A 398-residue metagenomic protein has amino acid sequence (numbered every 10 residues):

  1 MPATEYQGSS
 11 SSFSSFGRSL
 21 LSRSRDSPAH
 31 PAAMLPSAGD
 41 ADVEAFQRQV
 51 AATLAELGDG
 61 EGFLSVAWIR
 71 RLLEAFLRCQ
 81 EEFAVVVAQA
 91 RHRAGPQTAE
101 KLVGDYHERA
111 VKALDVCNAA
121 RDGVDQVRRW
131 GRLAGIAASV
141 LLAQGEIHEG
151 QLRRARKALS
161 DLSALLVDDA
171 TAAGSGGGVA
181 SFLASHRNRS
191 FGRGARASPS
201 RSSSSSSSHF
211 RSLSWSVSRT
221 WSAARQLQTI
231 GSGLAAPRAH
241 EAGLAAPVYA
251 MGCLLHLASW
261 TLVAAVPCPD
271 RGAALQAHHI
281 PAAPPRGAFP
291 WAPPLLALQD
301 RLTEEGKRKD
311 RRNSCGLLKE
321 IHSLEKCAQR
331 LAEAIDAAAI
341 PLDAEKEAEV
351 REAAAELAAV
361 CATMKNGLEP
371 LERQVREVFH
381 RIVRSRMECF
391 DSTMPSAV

Functional and structural regions predicted by a protein language model:
M1-T98, L102-D105, R109-K112, R154 (+5 more regions): Plant low-complexity, Ser/Thr/Pro-rich intrinsically disordered segments, especially N-terminal targeting/trafficking
P2-Y6, S19, S24-A33, A45 (+1 more regions): Extended, alpha-helical interaction "stalks"
Q7, Q47-Q49, Q80, Q89 (+9 more regions): Residue-identity detector for glutamine
A38, D42, E61-A75, A94-A119 (+8 more regions): Non-transmembrane, amphipathic alpha-helical segments
A51, A55-G58, L77, E81 (+14 more regions): Alpha-helical repeat scaffolds in large eukaryotic proteins
A75, C79-Q89, V116, W130-L133 (+3 more regions): Amphipathic, well-ordered alpha-helical segments in soluble domains
V87, R128, G135-A138, L142-G145 (+7 more regions): Coiled-coil heptad-register positions
Y106-G174: Alpha-helical bundle protein-protein interaction modules that mediate dimerization/oligomerization and scaffolding
